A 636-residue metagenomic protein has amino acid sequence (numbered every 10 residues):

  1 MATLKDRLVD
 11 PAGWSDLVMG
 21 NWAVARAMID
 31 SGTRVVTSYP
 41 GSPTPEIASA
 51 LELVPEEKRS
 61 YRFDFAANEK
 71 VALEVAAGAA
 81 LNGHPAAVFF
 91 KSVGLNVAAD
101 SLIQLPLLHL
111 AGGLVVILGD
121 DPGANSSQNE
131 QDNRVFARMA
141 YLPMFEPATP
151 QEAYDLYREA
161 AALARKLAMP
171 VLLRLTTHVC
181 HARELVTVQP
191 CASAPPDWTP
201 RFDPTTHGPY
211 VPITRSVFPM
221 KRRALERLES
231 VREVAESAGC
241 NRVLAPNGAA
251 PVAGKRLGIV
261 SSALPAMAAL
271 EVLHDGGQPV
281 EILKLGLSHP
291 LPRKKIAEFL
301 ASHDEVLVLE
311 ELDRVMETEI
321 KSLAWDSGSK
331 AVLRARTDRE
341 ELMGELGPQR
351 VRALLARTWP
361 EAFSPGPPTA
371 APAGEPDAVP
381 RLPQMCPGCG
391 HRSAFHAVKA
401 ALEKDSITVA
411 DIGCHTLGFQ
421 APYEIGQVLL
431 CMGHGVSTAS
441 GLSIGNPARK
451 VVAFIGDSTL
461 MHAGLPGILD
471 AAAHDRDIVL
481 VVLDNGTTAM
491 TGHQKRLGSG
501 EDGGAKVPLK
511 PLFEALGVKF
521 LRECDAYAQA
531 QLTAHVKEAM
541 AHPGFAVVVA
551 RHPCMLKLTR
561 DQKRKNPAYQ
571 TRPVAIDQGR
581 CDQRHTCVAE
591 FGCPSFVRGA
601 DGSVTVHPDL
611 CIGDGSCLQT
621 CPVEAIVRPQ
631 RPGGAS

Functional and structural regions predicted by a protein language model:
M1-P150, H178, G248-A253, P279 (+2 more regions): Thiamine diphosphate
A2-N21, A25, S31, P147-M385 (+5 more regions): Flexible, low-complexity linker and terminal segments
I47-A50, V75-A77, A98-L102, N125-Q131 (+15 more regions): Short acidic, glycine/serine/threonine-rich loops at helix termini
A50-E57, L270-I282, N446, P511-V518: Short helix-loop-beta junction
K58-A66, L108-G119, T199-T205, A473-G486 (+1 more regions): A glycine-rich helix N-cap at a beta->alpha junction
F89-F90, V115-G119, L172-H178, V260-S261 (+4 more regions): Short beta-strand segments
S126, L417-V549, M555-K563: Thiamine diphosphate
